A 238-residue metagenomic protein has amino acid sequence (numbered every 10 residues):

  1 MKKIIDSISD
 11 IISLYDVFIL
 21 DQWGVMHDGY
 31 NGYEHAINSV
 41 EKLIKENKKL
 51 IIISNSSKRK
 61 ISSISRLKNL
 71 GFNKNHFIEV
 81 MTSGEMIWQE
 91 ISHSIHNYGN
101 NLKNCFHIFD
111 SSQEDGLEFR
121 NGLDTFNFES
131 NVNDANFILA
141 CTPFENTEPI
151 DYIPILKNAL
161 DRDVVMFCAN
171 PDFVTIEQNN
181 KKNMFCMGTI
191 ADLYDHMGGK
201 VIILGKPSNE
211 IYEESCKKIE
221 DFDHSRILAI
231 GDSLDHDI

Functional and structural regions predicted by a protein language model:
M1-I238: HAD-like aspartate-dependent phosphatase fold
